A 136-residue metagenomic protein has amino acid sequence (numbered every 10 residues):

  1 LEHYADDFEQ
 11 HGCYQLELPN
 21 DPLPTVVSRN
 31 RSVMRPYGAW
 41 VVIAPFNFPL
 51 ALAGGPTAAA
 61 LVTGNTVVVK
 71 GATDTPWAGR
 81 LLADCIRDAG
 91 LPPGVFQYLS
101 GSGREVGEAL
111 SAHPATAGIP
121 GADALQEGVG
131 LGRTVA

Functional and structural regions predicted by a protein language model:
D6-A136: Rossmann-like NAD(P) dinucleotide-binding subdomain of oxidoreductase/dehydrogenase enzymes
